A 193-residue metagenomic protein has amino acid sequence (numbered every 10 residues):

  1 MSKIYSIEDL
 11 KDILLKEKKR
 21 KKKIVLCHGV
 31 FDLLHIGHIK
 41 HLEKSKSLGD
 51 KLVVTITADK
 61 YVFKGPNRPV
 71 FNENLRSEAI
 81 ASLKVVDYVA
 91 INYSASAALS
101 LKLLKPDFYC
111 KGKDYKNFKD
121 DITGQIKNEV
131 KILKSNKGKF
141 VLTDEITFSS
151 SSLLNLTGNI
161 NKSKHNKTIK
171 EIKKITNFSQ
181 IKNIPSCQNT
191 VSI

Functional and structural regions predicted by a protein language model:
M1-I193: Nucleotidyltransferase catalytic core that binds NTPs
